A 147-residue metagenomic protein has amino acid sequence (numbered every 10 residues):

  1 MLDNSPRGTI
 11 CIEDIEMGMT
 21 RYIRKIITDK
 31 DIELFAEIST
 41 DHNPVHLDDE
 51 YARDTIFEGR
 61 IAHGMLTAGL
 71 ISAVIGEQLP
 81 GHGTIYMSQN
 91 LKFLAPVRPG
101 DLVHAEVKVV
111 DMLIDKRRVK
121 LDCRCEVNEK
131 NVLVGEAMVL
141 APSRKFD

Functional and structural regions predicted by a protein language model:
M1-D3, R7-M17, V97-D147: HotDog/MaoC-like acyl-thioester-processing domains
L2-A62: Catalytic strand-loop segment that frames the active site of acyl-thioester-processing enzymes
Y22-I26, K92, M138-L140: Generic structural detector for well-ordered beta-strands
I32, H82, R118-V119: A generic membrane alpha-helix/interface feature
T40-D41, A52, I85-M87, D122-C123 (+1 more regions): Short, charged/polar low-complexity linear motifs in solvent-exposed/disordered segments
R53-A62, A68-V109: Hydrophobic beta-strand-centered segment that forms part of the acyl-chain substrate-binding groove
